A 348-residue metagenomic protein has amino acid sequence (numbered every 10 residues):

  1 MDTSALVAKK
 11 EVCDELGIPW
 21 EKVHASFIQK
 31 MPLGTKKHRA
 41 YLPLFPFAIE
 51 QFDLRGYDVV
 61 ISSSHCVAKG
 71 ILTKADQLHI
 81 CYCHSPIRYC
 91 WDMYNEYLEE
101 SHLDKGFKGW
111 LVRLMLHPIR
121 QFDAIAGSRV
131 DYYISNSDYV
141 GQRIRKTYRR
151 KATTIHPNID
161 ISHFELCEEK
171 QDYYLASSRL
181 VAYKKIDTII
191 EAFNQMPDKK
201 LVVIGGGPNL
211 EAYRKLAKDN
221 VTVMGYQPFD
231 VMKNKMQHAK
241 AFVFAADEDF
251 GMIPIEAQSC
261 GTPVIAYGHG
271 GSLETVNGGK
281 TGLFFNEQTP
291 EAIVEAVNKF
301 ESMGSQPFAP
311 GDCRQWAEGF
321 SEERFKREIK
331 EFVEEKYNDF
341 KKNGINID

Functional and structural regions predicted by a protein language model:
D2-K69: Active-site donor-binding segments of glycosyltransferases and PAPS-dependent sulfotransferases
E100-Y133: Membrane-proximal helix-turn-helix segments that form the acceptor-binding/catalytic region of lipid-linked
E165-K184, I190-M196, V202: Conserved donor-binding/catalytic core segment of Leloir-type glycosyltransferases
E211-K233: Nucleotide-activated donor-binding/catalytic signature segment of Leloir-type glycosyltransferases, i.e., the conserved
Q237-D249, T262: Acidic donor-binding loop of glycosyltransferase active sites
P263-G268, V276: Short hydrophobic beta-strand element within catalytic cores of glycosyltransferases and related nucleotide-activated
L273-K299: Change "using UDP/GDP/dTDP sugars" to "using nucleotide sugars
Q288-E291, S305-D348: A charged, aromatic-enriched C-terminal amphipathic alpha-helix characteristic of glycosyltransferases across folds
